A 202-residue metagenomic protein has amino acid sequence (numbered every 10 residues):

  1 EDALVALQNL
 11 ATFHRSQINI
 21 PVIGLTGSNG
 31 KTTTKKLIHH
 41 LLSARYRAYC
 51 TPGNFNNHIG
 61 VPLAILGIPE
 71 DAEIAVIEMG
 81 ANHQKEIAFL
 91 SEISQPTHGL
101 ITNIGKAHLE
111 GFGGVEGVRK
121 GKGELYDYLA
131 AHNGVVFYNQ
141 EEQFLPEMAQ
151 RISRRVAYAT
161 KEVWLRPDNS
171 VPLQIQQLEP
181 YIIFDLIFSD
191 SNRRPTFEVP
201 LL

Functional and structural regions predicted by a protein language model:
L4-Q140, F144-S153: Phosphate-binding loop of NTP-binding sites
E116, R154-L202: Adenine nucleotide phosphate-binding catalytic loops in nucleotide-utilizing enzymes
